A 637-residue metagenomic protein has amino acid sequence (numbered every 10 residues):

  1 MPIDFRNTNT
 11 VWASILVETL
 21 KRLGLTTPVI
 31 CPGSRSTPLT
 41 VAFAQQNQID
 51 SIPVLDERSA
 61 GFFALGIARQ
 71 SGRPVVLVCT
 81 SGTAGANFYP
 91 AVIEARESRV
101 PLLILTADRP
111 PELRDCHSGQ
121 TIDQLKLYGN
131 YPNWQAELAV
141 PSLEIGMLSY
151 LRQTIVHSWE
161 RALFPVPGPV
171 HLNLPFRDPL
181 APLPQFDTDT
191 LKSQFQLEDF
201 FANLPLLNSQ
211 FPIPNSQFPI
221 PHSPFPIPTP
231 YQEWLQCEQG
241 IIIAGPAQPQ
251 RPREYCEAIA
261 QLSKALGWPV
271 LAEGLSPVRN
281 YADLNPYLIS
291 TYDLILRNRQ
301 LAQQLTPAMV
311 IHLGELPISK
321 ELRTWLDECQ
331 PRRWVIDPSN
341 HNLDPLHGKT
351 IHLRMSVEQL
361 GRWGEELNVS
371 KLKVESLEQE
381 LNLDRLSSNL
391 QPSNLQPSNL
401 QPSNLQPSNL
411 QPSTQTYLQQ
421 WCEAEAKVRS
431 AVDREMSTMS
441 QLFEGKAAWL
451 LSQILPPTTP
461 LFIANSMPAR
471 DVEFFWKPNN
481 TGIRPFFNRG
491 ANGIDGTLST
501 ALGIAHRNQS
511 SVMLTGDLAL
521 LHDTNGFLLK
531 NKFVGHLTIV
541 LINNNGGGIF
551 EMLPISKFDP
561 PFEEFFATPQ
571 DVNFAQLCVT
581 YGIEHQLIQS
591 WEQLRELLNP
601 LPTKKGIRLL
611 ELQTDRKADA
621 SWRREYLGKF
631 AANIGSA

Functional and structural regions predicted by a protein language model:
P2-T8, L207-N208, W325-N368, E378-D384 (+2 more regions): Phosphate/pyrophosphate-binding active-site segments
F5-E94: N-terminal cofactor/phosphate-binding cores enriched in small/glycine residues, especially glycine-rich loops such as
N7, R161-N208, P212, H222-Q236: Conformationally flexible catalytic loops at phosphate/diphosphate-handling active centers
T26-V29, D50-I52, Q70-R109, T306-G314 (+2 more regions): A short, small-residue-rich loop immediately preceding and capping a beta-strand
T27, Q70-C79, G85-N87, R96-R99 (+3 more regions): Structural signature of the thiamine diphosphate
L105, E112-K126, W476-A637: Thiamine diphosphate
T106-S158, E273-N368, Q411-A424, P554: Glycine-rich, acidic loop regions that bind phosphate or pyrophosphate groups
A244-W334, N342, N480-S510, H522-N525 (+1 more regions): Glycine-rich, anion-gripping cofactor-binding loops and their flanking helix/strand elements in enzyme active sites
